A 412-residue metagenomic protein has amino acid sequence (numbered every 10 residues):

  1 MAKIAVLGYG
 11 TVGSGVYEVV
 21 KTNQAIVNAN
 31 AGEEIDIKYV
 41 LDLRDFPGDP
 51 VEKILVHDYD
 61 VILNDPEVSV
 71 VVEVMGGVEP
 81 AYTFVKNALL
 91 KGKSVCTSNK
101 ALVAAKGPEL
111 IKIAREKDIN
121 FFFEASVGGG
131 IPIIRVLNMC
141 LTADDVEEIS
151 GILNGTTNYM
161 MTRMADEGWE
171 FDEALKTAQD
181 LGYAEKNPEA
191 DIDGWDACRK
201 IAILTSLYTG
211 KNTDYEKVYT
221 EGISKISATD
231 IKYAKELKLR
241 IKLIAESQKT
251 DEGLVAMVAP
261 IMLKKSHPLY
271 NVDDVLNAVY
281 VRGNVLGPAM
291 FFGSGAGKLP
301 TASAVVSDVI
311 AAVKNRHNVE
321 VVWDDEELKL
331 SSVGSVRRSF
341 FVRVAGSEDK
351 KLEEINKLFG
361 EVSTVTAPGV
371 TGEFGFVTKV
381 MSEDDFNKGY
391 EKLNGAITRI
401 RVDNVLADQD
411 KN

Functional and structural regions predicted by a protein language model:
M1-K91: N-terminal glycine-/serine-/threonine-rich beta1-alpha1-beta2 phosphate-ribose binding loop of Rossmann-like
A2, P268-D324, L328-R337: ATP-dependent carboxylate/acyl-activation modules
A81-N87, K100-L137: Rossmann-fold NAD(P)-binding glycine/threonine-rich loop
S94-C96: A short hydrophobic/small-residue beta-strand
I133-V146, T157-W169, R199-T213, D308: Oxidoreductase and adenylate-handling cofactor-binding alpha/beta cores
E173-N271, L276-A278: Substrate-binding/catalytic subdomain of NAD(P)-dependent oxidoreductase enzymes
P260-N284, K298, L358-E361, V365-V370 (+1 more regions): Low-complexity, glycine/alanine/valine/leucine- and proline-rich hydrophobic stretches
V309-N412: A conserved regulatory-domain signal marking ACT and ACT-like small-molecule sensing domains and adjacent regulatory
